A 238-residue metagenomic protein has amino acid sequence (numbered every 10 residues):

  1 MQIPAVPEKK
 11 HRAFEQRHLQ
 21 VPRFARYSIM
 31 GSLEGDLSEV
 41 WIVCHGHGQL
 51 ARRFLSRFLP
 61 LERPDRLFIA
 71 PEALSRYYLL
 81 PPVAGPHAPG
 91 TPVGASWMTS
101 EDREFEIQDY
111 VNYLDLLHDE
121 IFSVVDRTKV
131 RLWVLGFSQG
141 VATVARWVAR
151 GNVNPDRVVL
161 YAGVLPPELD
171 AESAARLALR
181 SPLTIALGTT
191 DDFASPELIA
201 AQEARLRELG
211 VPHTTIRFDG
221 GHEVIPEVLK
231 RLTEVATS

Functional and structural regions predicted by a protein language model:
P7-K10, R17-R127: Serine-hydrolase catalytic machinery in alpha/beta-hydrolase-like enzymes
G48, P167, T189-E197, H222-E223: Acidic catalytic loop of the alpha/beta-hydrolase fold
F54-R57, E172, S195-R205: Short alpha-helix in the alpha/beta-hydrolase fold that links the catalytic acid
L135-G140, V144: Gly/Ala-rich beta-loop-alpha elbow adjacent to hydrolase catalytic centers
T143-W147, L169: Hydrolases whose catalytic domains are alpha/beta-hydrolase-1, hotdog thioesterase, or metallo-beta-lactamase-like
V153-P166: A conserved short beta-strand
L179, T184-L187, D191: Short beta-strand/loop motif that positions the catalytic acidic residue of the alpha/beta-hydrolase fold
E197-S238: C-terminal catalytic histidine-bearing segment of alpha/beta-hydrolase fold enzymes
